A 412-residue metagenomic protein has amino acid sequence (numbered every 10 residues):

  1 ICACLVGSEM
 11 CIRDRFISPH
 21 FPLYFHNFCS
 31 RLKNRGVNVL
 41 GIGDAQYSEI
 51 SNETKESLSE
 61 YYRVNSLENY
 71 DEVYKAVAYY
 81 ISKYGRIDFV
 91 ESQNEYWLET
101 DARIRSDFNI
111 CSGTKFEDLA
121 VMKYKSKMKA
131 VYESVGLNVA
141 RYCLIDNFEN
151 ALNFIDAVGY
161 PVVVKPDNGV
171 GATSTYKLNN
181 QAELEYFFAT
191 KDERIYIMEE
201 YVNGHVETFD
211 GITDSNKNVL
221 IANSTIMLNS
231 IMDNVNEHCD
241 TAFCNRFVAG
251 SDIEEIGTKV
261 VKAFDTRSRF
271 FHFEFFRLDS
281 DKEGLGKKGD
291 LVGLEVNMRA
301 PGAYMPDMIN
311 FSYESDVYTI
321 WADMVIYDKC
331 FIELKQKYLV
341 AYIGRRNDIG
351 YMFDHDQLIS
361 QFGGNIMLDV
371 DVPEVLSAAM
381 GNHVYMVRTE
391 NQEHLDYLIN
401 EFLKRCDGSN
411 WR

Functional and structural regions predicted by a protein language model:
I1-I12: Single conserved hydrophobic/aromatic residue that forms the stacking wall/gate of nucleotide- or nucleobase-binding
R13-F21, F25: Nucleotide-activated donor-dependent transferases that construct or modify glycoconjugates
I42-E60, N65-L67, K125: Short, glycine/polar-rich helix-capping loops at beta-to-alpha or helix-loop-helix junctions that flank or form
Y80-I87, D156-V158, D192-E193: Glycine-rich phosphate-binding loop signature in dinucleotide/nucleotide-binding domains
S82-K123, G136-L144: A short, GP-enriched loop/loop-strand-helix hinge that lies immediately N-terminal to, or at the N-terminal rim
N138-A140, P161-V164, T173-T208, S230-T241 (+3 more regions): Conserved ATP-binding module of the ATP-grasp superfamily
E200-T266, F270, R277, D281 (+5 more regions): ATP-dependent carboxylate/phosphate-activation module, predominantly the ATP-grasp catalytic core and closely related
A322-R412: Peripheral (often C-terminal) accessory segments that flank ATP-dependent C-N-forming ligase machineries
